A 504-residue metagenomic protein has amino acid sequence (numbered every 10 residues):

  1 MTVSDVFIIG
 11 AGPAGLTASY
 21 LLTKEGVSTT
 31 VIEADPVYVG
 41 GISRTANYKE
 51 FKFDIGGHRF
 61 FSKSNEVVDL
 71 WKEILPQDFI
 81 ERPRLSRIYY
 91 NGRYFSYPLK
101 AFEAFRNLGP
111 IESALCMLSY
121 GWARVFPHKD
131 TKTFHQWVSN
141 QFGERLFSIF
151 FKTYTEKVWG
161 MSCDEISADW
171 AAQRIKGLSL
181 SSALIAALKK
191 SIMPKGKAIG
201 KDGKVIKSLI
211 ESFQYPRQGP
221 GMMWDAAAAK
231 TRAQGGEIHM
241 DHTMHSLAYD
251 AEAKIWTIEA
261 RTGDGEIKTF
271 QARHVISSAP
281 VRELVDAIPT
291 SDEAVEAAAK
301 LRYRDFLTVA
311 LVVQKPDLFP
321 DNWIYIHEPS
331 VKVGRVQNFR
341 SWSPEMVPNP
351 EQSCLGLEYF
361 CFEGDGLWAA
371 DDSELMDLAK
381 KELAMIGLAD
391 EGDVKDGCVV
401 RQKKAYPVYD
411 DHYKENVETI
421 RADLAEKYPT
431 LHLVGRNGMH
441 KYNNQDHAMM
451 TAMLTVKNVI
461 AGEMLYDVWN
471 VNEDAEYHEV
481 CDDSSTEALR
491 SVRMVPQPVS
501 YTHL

Functional and structural regions predicted by a protein language model:
D5-T30: N-terminal Rossmann-like FAD-binding beta1-loop-alpha1 element of flavoenzymes
T23-T45: Glycine-rich FAD pyrophosphate-binding loop
E25, P216, M240-L388, V400 (+3 more regions): Mid-domain catalytic core of redox enzymes that form a hydrophobic substrate pocket/lid adjacent to a catalytic redox
K49-F126: Dinucleotide-binding Rossmann-like beta1-alpha1 core, especially the glycine-rich loop that anchors the ADP
L115-L247, A253-W256: Active-site/ligand-binding neighborhood in enzyme catalytic cores
P344-N349, K403-L433: FAD-binding beta-loop-beta segment adjacent to the flavin cofactor pocket
M449-D467: Internal hydrophobic alpha-helix adjacent to the cofactor/substrate pocket in enzyme cavities
T502-H503: Conserved small/polar residues in nucleotide/adenosyl-binding loops
